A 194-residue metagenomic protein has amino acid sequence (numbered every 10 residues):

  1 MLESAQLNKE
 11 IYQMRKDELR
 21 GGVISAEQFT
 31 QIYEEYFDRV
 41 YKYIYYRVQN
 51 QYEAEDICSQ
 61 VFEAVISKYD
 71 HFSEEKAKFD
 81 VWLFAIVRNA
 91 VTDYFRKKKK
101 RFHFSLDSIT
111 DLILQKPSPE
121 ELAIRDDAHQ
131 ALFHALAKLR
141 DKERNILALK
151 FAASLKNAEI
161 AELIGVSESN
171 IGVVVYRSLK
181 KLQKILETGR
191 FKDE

Functional and structural regions predicted by a protein language model:
M1-R39, Y46, D70, E194: N-terminal module of bacterial RNA polymerase sigma factors
A5, I11-Y12, R101-D126, K156: Internal acidic/polar
G22, Q49, F62-A77, K97-K98: Sigma70-family region 2
Y33-Y52, S67-K68, L136, I185-T188: Amphipathic, Lys/Arg- and hydrophobic-enriched alpha-helical face
Y36-D38, R47, K138, A148-L155 (+1 more regions): Short helix-capping/turn signature of helix-turn-helix
D56-E63, A77-N89: Structural recognition of an alpha-helix C-terminal capping motif at a helix-to-coil junction
H71, A85-L106: Arg/Lys-rich amphipathic alpha helix in sigma70-family domain 2
E143, A152, A158-T188: DNA-recognition helix of helix-turn-helix
